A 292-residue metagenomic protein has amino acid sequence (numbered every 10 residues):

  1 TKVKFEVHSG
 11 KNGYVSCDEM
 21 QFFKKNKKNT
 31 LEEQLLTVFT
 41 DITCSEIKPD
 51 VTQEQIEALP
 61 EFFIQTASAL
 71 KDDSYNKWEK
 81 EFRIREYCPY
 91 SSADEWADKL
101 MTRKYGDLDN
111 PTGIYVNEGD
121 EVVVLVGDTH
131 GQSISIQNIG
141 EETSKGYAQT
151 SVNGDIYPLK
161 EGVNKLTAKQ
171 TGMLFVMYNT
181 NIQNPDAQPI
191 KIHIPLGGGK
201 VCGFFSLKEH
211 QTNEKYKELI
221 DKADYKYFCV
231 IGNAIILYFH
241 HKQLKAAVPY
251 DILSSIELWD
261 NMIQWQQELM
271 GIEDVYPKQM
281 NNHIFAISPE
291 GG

Functional and structural regions predicted by a protein language model:
T1-E33: Aromatic, loop-rich ligand-recognition surfaces of beta-strand-rich domains
T1-S9, K200-E209, H241: Short intrinsically disordered, low-complexity coil segments enriched in acidic
V7-S9, Q21, D128, T180 (+1 more regions): A mature extracytoplasmic/lumenal domain signature
K11, N26-K28, H130, I182 (+2 more regions): Residues that cap or initiate secondary-structure elements
S16-E19, D120, G172, K226 (+1 more regions): Residues that flank catalytic or metal-binding motifs in active/ligand-binding sites
K25-Q34, H193-C229: Low-complexity, Pro/Ser/Thr- and charge-rich linker/hinge segments at domain boundaries
E32-F205: Beta-strand-enriched, solvent-exposed domains that form extended recognition/catalytic surfaces
K217-G292: Catalytic cores of extracellular degradative/oxidative enzymes
